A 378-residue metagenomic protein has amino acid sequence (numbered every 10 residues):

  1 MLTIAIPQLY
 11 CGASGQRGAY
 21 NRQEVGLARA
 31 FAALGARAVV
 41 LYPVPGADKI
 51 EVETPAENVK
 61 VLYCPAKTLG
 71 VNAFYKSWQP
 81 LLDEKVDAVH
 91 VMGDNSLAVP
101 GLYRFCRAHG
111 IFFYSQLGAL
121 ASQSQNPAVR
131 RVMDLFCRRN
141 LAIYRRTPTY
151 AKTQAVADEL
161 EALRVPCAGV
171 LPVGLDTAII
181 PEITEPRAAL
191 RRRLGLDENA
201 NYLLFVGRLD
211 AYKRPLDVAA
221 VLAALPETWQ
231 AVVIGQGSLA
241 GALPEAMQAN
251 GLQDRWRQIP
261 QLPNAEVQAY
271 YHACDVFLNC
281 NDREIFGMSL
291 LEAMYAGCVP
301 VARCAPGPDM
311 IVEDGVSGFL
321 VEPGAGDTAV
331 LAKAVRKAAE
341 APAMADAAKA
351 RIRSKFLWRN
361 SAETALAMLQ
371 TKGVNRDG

Functional and structural regions predicted by a protein language model:
A5, D197-K213, A219-L222: Conserved donor-binding/catalytic core segment of Leloir-type glycosyltransferases
G26, R131-P148: Membrane-proximal helix-turn-helix segments that form the acceptor-binding/catalytic region of lipid-linked
A155, G174: Carbohydrate-associated surface elements
P244-L262: Nucleotide-activated donor-binding/catalytic signature segment of Leloir-type glycosyltransferases, i.e., the conserved
Q261-L262, A269-C274: Short alpha-helical donor nucleotide-sugar binding micro-motif in glycosyltransferases
D282: Aromatic "clamp/platform" in nucleotide-sugar-dependent glycosyltransferases that forms part of the donor/acceptor
V299-A302: Short hydrophobic beta-strand element within catalytic cores of glycosyltransferases and related nucleotide-activated
D309-V335: Change "using UDP/GDP/dTDP sugars" to "using nucleotide sugars
